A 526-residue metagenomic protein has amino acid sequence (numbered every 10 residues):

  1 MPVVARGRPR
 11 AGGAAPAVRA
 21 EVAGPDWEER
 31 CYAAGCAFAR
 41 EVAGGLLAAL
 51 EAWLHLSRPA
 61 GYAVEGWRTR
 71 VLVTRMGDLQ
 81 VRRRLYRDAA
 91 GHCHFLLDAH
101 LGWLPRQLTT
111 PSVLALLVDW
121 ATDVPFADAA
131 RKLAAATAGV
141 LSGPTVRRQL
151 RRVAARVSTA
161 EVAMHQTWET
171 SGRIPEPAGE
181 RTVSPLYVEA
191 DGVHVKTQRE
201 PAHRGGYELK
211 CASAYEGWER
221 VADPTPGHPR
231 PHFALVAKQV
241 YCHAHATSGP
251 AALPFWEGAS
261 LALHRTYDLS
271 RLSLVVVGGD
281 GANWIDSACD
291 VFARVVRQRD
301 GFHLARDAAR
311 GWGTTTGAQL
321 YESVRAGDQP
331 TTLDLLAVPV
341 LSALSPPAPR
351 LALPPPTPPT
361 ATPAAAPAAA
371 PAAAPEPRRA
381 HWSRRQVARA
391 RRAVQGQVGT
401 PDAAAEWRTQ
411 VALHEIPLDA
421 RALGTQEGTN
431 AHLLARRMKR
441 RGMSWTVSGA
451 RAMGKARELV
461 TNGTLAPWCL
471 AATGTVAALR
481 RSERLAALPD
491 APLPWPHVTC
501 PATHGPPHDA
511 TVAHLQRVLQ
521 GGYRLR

Functional and structural regions predicted by a protein language model:
M1-G45, R83-R526: Catalytic center-proximal scaffold of phosphoryl-transfer enzymes
L46, L50: Calmodulin-binding regulatory segments centered on IQ motifs and their flanking, Ser/Pro-rich intrinsically disordered
W53-R84: N-terminal juxtadomain amphipathic helix that follows a signal peptide/anchor or precedes a small N-terminal auxiliary
